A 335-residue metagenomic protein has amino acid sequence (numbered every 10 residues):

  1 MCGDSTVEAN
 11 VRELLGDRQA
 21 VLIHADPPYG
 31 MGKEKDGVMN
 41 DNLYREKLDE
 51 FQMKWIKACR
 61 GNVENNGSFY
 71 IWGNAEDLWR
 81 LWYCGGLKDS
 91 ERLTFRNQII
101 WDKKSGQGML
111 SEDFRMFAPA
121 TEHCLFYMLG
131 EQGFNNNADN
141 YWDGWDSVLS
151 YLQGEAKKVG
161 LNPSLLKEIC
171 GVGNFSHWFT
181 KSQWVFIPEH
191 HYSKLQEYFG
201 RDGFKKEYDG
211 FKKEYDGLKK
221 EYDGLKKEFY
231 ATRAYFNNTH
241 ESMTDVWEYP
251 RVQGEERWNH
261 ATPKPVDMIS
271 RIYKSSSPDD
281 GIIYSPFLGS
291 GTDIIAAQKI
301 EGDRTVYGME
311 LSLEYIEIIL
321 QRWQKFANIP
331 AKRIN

Functional and structural regions predicted by a protein language model:
M1-I316: Core catalytic lobe of class I
E314-K325: Short alpha-helix adjacent to the SAM-binding motif of class I
Q324-N335: Conserved phosphoryl-transfer catalytic core
